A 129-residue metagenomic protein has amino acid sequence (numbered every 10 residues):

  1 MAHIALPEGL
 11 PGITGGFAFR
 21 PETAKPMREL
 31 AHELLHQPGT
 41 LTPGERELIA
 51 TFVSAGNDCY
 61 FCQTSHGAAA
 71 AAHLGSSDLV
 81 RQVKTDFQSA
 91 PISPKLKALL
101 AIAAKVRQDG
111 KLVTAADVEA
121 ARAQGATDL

Functional and structural regions predicted by a protein language model:
M1-L129: Hydrophobic alpha-helical segments
